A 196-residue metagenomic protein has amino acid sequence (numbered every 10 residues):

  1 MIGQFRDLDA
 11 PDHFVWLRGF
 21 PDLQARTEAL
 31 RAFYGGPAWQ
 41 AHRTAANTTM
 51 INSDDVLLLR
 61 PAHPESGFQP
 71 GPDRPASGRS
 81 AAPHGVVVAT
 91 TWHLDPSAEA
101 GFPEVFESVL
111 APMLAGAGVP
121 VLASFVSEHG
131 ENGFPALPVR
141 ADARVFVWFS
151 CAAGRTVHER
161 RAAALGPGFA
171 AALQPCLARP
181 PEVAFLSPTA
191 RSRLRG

Functional and structural regions predicted by a protein language model:
M1-I2, R6-D9, G19-A62, S108-V109 (+2 more regions): An amphipathic, aromatic/His-enriched active-site/gating alpha helix that lines ligand/cofactor pockets
F5, D12, W92-H93: Generic signal for short, ordered secondary-structure residues within or immediately flanking folded domains
D9-D12, G130-E131: Short acidic/glycine-enriched loop/turn segments that link adjacent beta-strands
H63-A136, R140-R155, A190-G196: Surface-exposed interaction/gating patches
